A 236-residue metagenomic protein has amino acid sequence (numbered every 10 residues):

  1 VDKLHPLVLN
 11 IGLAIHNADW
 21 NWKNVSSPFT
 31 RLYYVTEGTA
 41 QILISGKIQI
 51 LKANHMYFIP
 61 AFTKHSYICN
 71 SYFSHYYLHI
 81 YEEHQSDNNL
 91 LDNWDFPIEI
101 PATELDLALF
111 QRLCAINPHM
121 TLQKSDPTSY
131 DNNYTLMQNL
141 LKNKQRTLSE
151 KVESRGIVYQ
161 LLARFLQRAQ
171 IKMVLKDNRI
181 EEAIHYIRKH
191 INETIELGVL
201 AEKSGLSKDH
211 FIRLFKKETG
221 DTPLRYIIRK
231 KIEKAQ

Functional and structural regions predicted by a protein language model:
V1, N21, L140-T147, L197 (+1 more regions): A short, mixed-charge helix-start or loop-turn motif at secondary-structure junctions
V1-H55, A61-T63, C69-Y72, D87 (+4 more regions): Generic protein-terminus/edge-of-domain signal
F29, Y72, I100, E104 (+2 more regions): Short, conserved loop/turn and helix-capping segments at secondary-structure boundaries that abut family-defining
H79-Y81: Short beta-strand edge segments in extracellular beta-sheet folds
E83-Q85: Short coil/turn motifs at secondary-structure junctions
A102-N178: An amphipathic alpha-helical interaction segment
E181-S207, R213-Q236: Terminal helix-turn-helix DNA-binding modules in bacterial transcription factors
